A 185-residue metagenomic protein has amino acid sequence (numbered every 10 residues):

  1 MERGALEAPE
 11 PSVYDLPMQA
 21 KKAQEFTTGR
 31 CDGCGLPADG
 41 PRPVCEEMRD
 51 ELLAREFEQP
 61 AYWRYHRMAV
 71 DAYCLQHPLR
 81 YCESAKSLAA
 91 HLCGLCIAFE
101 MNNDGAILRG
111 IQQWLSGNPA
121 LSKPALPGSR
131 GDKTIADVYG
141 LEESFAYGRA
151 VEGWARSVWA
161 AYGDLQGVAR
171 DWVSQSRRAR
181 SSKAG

Functional and structural regions predicted by a protein language model:
E2, P9-G185: Intrinsically disordered, low-complexity linkers and terminal regions that flank or interleave Cys/His-based
